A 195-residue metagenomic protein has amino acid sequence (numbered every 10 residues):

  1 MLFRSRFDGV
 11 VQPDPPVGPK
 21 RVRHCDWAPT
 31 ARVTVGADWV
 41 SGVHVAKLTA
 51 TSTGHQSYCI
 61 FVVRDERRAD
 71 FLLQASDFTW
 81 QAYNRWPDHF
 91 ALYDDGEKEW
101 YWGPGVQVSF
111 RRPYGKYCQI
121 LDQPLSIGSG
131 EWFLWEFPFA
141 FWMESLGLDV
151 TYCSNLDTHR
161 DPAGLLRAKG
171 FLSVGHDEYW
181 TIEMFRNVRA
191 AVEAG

Functional and structural regions predicted by a protein language model:
F3-R21, V43, A50-R167: Aromatic-Pro/Gly-enriched surface loop or interdomain linker that acts as a lid/target-recognition segment
R21-W27: Short beta-strand segments within Ig-like beta-sandwich modules, predominantly Fibronectin type-III
W27, T53, W135, A163 (+1 more regions): Short, glycine/acidic-rich beta->alpha junctions
P29-V33: Short strand-edge motifs at loop-to-beta-strand transitions and within beta-strands of extracellular beta-rich domains
T34-D38: Short, surface-exposed loop/turn segments at beta-strand-coil junctions that are enriched for proline with nearby
V45-L48, L172-S173: Hydrophobic/aromatic-rich, well-ordered segments within soluble, folded domains that form packed cores
F71-Q74, L165-G195: Short alpha-beta junction capping motif
